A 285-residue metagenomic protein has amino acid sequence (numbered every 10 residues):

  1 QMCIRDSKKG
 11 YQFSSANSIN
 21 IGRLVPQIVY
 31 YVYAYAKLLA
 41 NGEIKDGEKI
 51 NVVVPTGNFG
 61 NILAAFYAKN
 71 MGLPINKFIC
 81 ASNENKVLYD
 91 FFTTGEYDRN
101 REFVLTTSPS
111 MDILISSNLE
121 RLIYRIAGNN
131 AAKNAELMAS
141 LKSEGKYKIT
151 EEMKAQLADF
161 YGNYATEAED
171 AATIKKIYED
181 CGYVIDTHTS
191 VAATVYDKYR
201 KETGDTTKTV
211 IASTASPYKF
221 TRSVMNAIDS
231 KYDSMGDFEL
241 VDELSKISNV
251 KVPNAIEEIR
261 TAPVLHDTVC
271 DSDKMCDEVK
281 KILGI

Functional and structural regions predicted by a protein language model:
M2-I4: Short, small-residue-biased leader/transition segments that mark boundaries at the very start of proteins
K8-G42, D46-K49, R125-T203, A262-T268: Active-site-adjacent helical/loop segments in soluble small-molecule enzymes
I21-V29, F59, D112-S116, E120 (+5 more regions): Electropositive phosphate-/nucleotide-binding environments in soluble metabolic enzymes
E43-D46, N51-S140, A212-I228: Glycine-rich phosphate/pyrophosphate-binding loop at beta-loop-alpha junctions
L73-F92, T194-T261: Catalytic phosphate/nucleotide-handling subdomain of diverse soluble enzymes
V87, R121, A132-L137, E169 (+5 more regions): Exposed alpha-helical structural elements
G145-I149, S234-I285: Non-catalytic terminal extensions of PLP-dependent enzymes
